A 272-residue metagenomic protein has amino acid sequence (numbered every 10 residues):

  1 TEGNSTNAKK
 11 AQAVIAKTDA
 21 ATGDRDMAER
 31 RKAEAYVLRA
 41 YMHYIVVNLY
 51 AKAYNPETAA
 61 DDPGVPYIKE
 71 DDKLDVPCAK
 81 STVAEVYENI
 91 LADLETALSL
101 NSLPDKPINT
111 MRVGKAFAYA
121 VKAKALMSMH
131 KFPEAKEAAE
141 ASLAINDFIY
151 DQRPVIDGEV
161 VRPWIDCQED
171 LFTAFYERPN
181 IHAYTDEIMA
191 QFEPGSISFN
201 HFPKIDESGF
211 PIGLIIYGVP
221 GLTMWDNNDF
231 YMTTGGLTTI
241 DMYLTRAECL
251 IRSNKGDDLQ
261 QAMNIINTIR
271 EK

Functional and structural regions predicted by a protein language model:
T1-Y50, S81, T96-K106, N227-T239 (+2 more regions): Conserved, well-structured interaction surfaces
N7-I15, Y67-I68, F117-K124, D170 (+1 more regions): Well-ordered alpha-helical segments within folded domains of soluble proteins
Y36-R39, Y119-L126, A138: TPR/Sel1-like alpha-solenoid repeat signature
L49-E88: Short coil/linker segments at helix-helix boundaries
Y87, F132, G256-L259: TPR-repeat structural position
R112, H130, E134-Y243, K272: Hydrophobic-face positions in mid-chain alpha helices that act as interaction patches
